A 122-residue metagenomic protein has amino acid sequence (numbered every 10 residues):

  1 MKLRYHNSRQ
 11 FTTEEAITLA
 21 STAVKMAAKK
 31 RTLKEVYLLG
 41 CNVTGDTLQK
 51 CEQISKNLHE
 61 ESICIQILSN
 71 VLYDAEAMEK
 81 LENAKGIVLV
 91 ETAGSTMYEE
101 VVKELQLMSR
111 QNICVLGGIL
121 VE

Functional and structural regions predicted by a protein language model:
M1-E122: P-loop NTP-binding module
